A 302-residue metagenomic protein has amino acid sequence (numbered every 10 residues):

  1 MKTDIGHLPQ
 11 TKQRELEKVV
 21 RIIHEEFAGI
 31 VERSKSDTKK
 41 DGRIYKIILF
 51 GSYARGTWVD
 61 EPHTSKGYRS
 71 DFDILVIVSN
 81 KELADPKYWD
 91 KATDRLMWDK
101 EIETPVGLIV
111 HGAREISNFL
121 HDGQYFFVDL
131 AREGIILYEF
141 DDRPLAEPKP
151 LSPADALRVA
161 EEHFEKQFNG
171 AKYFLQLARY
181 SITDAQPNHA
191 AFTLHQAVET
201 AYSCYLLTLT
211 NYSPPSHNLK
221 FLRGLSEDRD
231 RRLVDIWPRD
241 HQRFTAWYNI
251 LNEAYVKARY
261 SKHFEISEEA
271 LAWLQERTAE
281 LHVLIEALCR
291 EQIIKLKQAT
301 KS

Functional and structural regions predicted by a protein language model:
K2-S34, K39-D41, D60-H121: Metal-dependent nucleotidyltransferase catalytic core
H7, E82-D94, K100-E101, V106-G112 (+1 more regions): Terminal alpha-helical segments
D41-R43, N252: A short, polar/charged loop/turn motif at coil->beta-strand junctions and beta-hairpin connectors
I44-W58: Short gly/ser-rich loop at a beta-strand->alpha-helix junction or flexible surface loop bordering the NTP-binding
I48-L49, V76, R259: Residues embedded in well-ordered beta-strands within globular domains across many folds
